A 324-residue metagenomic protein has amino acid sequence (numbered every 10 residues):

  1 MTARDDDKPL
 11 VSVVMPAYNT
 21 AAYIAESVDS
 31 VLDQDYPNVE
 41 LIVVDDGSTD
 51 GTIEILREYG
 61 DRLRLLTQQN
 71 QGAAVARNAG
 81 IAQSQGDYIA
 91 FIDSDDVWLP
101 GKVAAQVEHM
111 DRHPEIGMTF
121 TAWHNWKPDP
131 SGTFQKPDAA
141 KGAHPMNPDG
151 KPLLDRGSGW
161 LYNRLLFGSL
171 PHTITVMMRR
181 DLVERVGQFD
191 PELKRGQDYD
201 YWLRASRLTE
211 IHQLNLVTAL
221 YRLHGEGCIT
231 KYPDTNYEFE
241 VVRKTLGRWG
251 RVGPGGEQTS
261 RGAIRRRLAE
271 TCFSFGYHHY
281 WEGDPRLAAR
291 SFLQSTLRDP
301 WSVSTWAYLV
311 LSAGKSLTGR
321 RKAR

Functional and structural regions predicted by a protein language model:
M1-L32: N-proximal low-complexity "stem/linker" segments adjacent to membrane-targeting elements
A22-A25, S48-E58, V97, G101: Acidic helix N-cap motif at the loop->helix transition within catalytic regions of sugar-transfer enzymes
S30, P37, D45-E54, N70-Q71 (+1 more regions): A conserved acidic beta->alpha catalytic loop
Q68-S84, A105: Glycine-rich, basic loop-to-helix element that forms the pyrophosphate-binding segment of sugar-nucleotide handling
A82, T121, G142-E240: Conserved nucleotide-sugar donor-binding catalytic segment
I89: Short aromatic/hydrophobic "clamp" motif used to bind/position activated sugar donors
G101-H144: Conserved donor NDP-sugar-binding/catalytic core segment of glycosyltransferases
T209, V217-G225, T230-Q258, Y280-R298: Catalytic core of nucleotide-sugar-dependent glycosyltransferases
